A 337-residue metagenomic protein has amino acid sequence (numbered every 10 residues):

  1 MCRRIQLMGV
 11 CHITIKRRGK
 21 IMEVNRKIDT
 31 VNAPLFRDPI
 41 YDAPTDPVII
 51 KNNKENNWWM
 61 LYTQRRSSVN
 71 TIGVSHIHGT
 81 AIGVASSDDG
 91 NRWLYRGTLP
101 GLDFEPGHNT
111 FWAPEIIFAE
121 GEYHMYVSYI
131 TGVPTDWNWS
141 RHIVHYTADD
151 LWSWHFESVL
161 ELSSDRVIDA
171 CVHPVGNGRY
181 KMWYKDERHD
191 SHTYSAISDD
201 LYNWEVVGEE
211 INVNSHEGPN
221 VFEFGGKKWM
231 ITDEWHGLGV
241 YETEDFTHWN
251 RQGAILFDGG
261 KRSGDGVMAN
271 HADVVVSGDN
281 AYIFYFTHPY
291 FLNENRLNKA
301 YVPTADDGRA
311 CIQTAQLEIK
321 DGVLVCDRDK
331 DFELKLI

Functional and structural regions predicted by a protein language model:
I5-I337: Carbohydrate-active catalytic/glycan-binding domains of CAZyme proteins, especially the secreted or lumenal ectodomains
